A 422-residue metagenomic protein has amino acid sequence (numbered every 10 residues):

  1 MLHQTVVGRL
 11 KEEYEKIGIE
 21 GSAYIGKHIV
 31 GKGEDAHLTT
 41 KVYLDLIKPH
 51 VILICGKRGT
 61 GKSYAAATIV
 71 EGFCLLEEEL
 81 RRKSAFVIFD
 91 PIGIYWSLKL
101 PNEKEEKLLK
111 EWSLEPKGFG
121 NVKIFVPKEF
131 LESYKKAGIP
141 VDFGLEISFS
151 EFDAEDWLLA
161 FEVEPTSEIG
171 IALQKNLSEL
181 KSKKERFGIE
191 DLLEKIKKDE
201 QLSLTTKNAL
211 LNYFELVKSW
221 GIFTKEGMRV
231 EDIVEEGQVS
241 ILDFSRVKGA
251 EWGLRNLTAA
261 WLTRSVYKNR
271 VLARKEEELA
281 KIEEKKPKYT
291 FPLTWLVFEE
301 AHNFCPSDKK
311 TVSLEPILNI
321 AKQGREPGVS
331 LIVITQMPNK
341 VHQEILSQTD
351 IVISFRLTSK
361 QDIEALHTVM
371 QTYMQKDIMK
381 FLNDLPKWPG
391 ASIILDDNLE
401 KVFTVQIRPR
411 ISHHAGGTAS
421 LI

Functional and structural regions predicted by a protein language model:
R9-T40: N-terminal pre-Walker A segment at the start of P-loop NTPase domains
D35-L38, V42-P49, E79-L80: Phosphate-binding P-loop
K48-P49, K57, T68-N319, D384-L399: P-loop NTPase motor domains
I52, K387-I422: Conserved P-loop NTPase motor module
I52, S240, I332: Conserved beta-strand position immediately N-terminal to the Walker
K57-G59, P338: The conserved Walker
K62: Conserved lysine of the Walker
A321-F403: Conserved ATP-driven motor cores of ASCE-family P-loop NTPases powering translocation/secretion/packaging/pilus
